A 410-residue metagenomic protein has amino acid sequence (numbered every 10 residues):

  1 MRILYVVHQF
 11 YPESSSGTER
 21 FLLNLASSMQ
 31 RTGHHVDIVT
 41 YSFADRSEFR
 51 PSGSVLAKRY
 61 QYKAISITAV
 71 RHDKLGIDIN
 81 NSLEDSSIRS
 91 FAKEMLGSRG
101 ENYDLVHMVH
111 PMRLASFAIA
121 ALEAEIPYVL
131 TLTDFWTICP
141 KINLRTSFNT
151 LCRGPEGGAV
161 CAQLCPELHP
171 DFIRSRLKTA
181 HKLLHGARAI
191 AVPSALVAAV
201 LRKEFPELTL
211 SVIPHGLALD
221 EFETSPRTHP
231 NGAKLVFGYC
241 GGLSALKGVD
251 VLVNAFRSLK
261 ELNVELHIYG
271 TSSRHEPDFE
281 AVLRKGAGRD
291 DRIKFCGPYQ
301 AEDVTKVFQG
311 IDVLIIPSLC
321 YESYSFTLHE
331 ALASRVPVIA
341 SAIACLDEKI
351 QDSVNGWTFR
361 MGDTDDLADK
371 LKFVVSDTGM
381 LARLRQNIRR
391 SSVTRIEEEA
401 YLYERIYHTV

Functional and structural regions predicted by a protein language model:
L4, P230-K247, V253-R257, H267: Conserved donor-binding/catalytic core segment of Leloir-type glycosyltransferases
E123, C152-A189: Membrane-proximal helix-turn-helix segments that form the acceptor-binding/catalytic region of lipid-linked
L196, G216: Carbohydrate-associated surface elements
E265-A281: Glycosyltransferase donor-sugar binding loop
E280-E302: Nucleotide-activated donor-binding/catalytic signature segment of Leloir-type glycosyltransferases, i.e., the conserved
P337-A340: Short hydrophobic beta-strand element within catalytic cores of glycosyltransferases and related nucleotide-activated
D352-S353, W357-T364, F373-G379: Conserved acidic donor-binding segment of nucleotide-sugar-dependent glycosyltransferases
D366, F373, M380-T394, R405: A short, well-ordered alpha-helix in the C-terminal region of glycosyltransferases
